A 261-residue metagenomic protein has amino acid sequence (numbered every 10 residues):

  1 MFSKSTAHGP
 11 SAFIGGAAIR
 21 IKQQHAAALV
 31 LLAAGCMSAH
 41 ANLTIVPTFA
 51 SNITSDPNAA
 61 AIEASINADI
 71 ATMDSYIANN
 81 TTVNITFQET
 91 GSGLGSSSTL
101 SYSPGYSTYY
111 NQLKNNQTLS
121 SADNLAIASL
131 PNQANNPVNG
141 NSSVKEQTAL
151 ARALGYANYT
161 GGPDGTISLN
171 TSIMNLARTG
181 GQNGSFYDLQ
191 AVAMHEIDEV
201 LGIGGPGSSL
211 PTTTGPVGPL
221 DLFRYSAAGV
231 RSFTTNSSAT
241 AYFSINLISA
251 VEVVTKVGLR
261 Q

Functional and structural regions predicted by a protein language model:
F2, H40-M194, E199-Q261: Extracellular zinc-dependent metalloprotease catalytic-domain scaffold
S3, S11, A18-T44: Short, threonine-centered small-residue motifs that mark membrane-proximal processing/anchoring sites and TM-junction
